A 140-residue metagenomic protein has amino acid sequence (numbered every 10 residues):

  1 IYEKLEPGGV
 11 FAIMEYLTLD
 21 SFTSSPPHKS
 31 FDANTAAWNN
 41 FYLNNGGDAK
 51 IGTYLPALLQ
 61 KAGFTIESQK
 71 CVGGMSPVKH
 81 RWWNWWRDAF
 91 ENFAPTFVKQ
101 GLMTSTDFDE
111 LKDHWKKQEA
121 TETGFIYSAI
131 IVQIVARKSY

Functional and structural regions predicted by a protein language model:
I1-V10: A short glycine-rich, Lys/Arg-flanked "PGG" loop and its adjoining helix->strand segment in the class I
Y2, T23-P26, I126, I131: Generic preference for hydrophobic/aromatic residues in regular secondary structure cores
L5, P26, S30-N34, W85 (+2 more regions): Short acidic-hydrophobic sequence patches enriched in Asp/Glu that either
V10-H80: Conserved catalytic/acceptor-binding region of the Class I
A49-T53, Q60, T65-Y140: Conserved Class I S-adenosyl-L-methionine
